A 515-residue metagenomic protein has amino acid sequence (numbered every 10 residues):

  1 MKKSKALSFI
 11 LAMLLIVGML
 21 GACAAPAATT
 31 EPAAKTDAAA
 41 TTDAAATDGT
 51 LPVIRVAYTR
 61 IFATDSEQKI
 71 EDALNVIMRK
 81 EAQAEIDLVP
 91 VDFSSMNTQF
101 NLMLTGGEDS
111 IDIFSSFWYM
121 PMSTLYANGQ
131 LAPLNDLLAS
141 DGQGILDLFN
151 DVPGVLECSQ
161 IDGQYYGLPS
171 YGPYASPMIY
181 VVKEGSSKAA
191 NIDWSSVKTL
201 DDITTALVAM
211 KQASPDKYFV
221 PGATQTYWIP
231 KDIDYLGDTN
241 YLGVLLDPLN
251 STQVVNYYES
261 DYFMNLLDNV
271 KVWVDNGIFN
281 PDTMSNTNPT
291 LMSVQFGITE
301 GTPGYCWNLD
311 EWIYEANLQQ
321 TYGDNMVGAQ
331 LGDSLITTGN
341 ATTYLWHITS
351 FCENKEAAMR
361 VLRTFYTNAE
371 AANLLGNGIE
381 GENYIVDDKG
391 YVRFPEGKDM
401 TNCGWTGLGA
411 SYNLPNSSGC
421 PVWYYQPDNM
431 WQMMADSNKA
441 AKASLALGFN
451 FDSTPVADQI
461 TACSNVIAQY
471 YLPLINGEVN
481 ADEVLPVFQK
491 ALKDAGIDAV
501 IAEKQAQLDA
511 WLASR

Functional and structural regions predicted by a protein language model:
M1-I10: Bacterial N-terminal signal peptides that target proteins for export
G18-A22: C-terminal motif of bacterial Sec signal peptides marking the signal peptidase cleavage site
C23-Y180, E184-S196, D234, V244 (+2 more regions): Conserved N-terminal structural module of periplasmic/extracytoplasmic solute-binding proteins
L51-I54, A82-I86, G107-D112, Q130-A132 (+7 more regions): Loop/turn elements at helix/coil->beta-strand transitions in domains of secreted/extracellular proteins
N97-D109, N128, T205-Q212, T287-E300: Short helices/loops that flank or line small-molecule/ion binding pockets
Q160-P230, V244-N288, T349-A357, T364 (+2 more regions): Helix-loop-helix "hinge/cap" segment bordering the ligand-binding cleft or interdomain interface
Q225-P248, V274-G407: Extracytoplasmic/periplasmic substrate-binding proteins
A357-P473, E478: Conserved small-residue motifs centered on glycine
